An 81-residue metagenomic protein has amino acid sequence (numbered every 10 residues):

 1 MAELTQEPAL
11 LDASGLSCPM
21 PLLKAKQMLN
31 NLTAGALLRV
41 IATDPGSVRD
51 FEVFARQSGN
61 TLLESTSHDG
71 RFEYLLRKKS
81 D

Functional and structural regions predicted by a protein language model:
A2-D12: Right-handed parallel beta-helix/beta-solenoid
P8, G35-R39, R71-E73: Intrinsic-disorder/low-complexity, polar/charged segments enriched in Ser/Thr/Lys/Arg/Asp/Glu/Gln
A13-S67: Amphipathic, hydrophobic secondary-structure cores in small proteins
E73-D81: Core SAM-dependent methyltransferase catalytic element
